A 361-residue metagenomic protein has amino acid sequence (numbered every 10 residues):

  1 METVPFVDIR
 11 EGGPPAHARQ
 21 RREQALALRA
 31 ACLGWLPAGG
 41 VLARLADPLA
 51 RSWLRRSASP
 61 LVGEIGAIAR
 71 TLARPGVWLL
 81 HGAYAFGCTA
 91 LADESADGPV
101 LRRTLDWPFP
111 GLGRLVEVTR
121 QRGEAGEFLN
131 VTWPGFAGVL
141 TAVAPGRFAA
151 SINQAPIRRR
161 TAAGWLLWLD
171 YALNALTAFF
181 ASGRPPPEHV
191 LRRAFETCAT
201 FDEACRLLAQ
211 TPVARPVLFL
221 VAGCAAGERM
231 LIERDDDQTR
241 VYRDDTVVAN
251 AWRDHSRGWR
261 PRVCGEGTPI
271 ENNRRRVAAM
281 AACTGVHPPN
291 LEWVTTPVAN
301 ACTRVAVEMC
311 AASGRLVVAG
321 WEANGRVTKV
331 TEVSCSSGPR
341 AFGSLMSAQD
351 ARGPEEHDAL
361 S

Functional and structural regions predicted by a protein language model:
M1-V77, S95-V100, T104-S347, D358-S361: C-terminal, well-structured catalytic/ligand-binding subdomain of enzymes
P75-L91: Short, glycine/charge-rich beta-strand/loop segments that flank catalytic centers and engage negatively charged groups
A351-P354: Short, low-complexity intrinsically disordered segments enriched in A/P/G/S/L with frequent Arg, especially at protein
